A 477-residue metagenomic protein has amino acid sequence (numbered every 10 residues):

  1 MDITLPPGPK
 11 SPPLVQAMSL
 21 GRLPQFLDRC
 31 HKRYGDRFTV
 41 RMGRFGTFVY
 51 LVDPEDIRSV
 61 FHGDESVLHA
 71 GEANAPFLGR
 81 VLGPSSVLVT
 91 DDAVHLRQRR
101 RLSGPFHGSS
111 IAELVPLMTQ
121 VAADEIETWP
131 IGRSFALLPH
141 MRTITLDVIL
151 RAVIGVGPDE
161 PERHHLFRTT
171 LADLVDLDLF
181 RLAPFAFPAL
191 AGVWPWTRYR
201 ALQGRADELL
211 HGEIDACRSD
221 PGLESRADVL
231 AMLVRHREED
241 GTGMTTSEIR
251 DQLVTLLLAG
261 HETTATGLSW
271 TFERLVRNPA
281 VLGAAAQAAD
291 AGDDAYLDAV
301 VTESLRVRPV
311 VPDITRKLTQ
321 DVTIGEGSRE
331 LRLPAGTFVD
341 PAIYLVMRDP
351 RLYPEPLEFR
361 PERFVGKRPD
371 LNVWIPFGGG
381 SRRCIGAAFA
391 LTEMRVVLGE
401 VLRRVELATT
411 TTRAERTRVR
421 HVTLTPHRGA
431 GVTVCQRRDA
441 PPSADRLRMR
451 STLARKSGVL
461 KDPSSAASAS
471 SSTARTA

Functional and structural regions predicted by a protein language model:
M1-P84, T90-A93, R97, A112 (+8 more regions): N-terminal membrane-proximal hinge/A-helix region immediately C-terminal to the signal-anchor transmembrane segment
M1-T4, H69-G79, V94, S110-T266: Cytochrome P450 heme-thiolate monooxygenase catalytic core
Q16-G35, E208, A291-G327, P350: Conserved cytochrome P450 K-helix E-x-x-R motif and the immediately C-terminal K′/meander segment
P221-A227, G283-A295, V307-E330, D340 (+3 more regions): Cytochrome P450 fold signature focused on the C-terminal beta-domain
L258-H261, L371-A414: Cytochrome P450 heme-iron axial ligand motif
T263-A286, A388-R403: Cytochrome P450 catalytic-core helices
P341-R368: Conserved cytochrome P450 K-helix/beta-meander segment immediately N-terminal to the heme-binding cysteine loop
R448-S457, S464-A477: Low-acidity, Ser/Thr- and Arg-rich intrinsically disordered low-complexity segments
